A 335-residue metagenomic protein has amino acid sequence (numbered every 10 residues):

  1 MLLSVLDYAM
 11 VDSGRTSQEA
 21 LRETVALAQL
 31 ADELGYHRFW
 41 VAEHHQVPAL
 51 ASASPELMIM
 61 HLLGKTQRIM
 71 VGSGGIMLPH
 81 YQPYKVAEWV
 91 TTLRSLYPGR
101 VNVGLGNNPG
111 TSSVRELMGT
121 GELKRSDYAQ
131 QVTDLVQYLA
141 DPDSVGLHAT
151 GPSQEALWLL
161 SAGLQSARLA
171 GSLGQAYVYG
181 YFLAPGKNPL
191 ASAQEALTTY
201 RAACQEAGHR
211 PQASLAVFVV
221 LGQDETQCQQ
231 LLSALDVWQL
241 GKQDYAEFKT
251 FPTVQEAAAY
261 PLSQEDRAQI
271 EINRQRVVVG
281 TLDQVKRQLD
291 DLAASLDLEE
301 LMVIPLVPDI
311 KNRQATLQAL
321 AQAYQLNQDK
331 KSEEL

Functional and structural regions predicted by a protein language model:
M1-K65, E333-E334: N-terminal beta1-alpha1-beta2 module of alpha/beta enzyme domains
L2-V5, R38, R68-G75, R100-G104 (+4 more regions): Structural preference for beta-strand elements that scaffold enzyme active sites
L3, G35, E43, L62 (+5 more regions): Conserved, mostly hydrophobic/aromatic
L6-S17, P79-A140, P185: Flexible, glycine-rich active-site loops centered on histidine and acidic residues that chelate a metal or position
R38-M58, L62, M77, Y181-N188 (+1 more regions): Glycine-rich, proline-tolerant flexible connector loops at the mouths of alpha/beta enzymes
S52-G75, Q322-Q328: Alpha-helix-loop-beta-strand connector modules within alpha/beta enzyme cores
L123-G146, N188-L296, Q328-D329: An alpha-helical appendage that flanks or caps ligand/catalytic pockets
Q165-P185, P189-S192: A conserved active-site cap/scaffold subdomain adjacent to cofactor or substrate pockets
